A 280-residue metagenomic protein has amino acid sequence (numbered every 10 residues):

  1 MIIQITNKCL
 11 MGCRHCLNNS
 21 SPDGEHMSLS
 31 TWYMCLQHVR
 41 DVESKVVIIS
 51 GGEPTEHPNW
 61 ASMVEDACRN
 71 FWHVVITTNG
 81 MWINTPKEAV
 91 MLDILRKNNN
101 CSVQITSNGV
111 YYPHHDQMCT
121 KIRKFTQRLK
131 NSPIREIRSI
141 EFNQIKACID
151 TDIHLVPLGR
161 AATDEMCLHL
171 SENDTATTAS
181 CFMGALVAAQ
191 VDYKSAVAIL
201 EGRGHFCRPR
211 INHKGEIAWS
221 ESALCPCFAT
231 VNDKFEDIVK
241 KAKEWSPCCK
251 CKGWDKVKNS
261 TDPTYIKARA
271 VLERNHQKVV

Functional and structural regions predicted by a protein language model:
M1-I3, C167, A189-V191, H213 (+1 more regions): Short, intrinsically disordered, charge-biased short linear motifs at domain edges
M1-R14, K45-I49, C207-G215: N-terminal pre-triad scaffold of radical SAM enzymes
M1-T31, E221: Canonical Radical SAM [4Fe-4S] cluster-binding loop centered on the CxxxCxxC motif and its immediate flanking residues
C9, C13-C16, C181, C207 (+2 more regions): Disulfide-bonded cysteines in secreted/extracellular proteins and peptides
H15, N19-P22, E165, H169-N173 (+3 more regions): Secreted/processed peptides and extracellular or luminal domains of membrane proteins
N19, E216-V280: Flexible mid-to-C-terminal extensions adjoining Fe-S/redox cofactors in radical SAM and related proteins
L29-S50, H57-D164: Radical SAM/AdoMet-radical enzyme domain recognition
K130-P226, V271-L272, H276-V280: A C-terminal junction/extension of Radical SAM enzymes
